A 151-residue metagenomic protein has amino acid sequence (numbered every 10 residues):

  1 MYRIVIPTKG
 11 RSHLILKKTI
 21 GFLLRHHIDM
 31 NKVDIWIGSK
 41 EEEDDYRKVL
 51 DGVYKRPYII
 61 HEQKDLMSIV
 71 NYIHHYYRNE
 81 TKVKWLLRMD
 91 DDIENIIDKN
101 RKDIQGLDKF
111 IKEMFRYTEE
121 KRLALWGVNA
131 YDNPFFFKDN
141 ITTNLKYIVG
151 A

Functional and structural regions predicted by a protein language model:
M1, M30-K32, K82-K84, R122-L123: A general structural motif
Y2-R3, L24-I35, K55-P57: Short loop->beta transition adjacent to catalytic acidic/histidine clusters or analogous donor-positioning motifs
Y2-S12: A conserved hydrophobic helix/loop-capping motif in glycosyltransferases and polysaccharide synthases
K9-R11, D65, D92-E94, Y131-P134: Short, solvent-exposed loop/turn segments at secondary-structure junctions
R11-H27, E42-V49: Short, well-formed alpha-helical segments that are part of the catalytic scaffolds of diverse glycosyltransferases
K32-S39, A124-G127: Short, hydrophobic beta-strand segments that form beta-sheet elements in well-ordered domains
W36-M89, E94-G106: Active-site-proximal specificity loops/subdomain of glycosyltransferases
E94-A151: Conserved catalytic core of nucleotide-sugar-dependent glycosyltransferases
